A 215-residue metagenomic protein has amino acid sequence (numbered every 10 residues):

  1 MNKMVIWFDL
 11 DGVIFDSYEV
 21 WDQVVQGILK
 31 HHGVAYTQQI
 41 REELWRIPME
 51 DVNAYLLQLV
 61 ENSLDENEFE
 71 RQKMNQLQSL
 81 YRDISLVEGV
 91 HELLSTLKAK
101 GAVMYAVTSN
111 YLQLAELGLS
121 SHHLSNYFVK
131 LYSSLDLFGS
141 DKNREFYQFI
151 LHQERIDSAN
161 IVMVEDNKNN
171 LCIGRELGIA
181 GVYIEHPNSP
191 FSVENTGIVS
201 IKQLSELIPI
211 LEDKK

Functional and structural regions predicted by a protein language model:
M1-M4, K98, Y111-K215: Asp-based, Mg2+/Mn2+-dependent phosphohydrolase catalytic module
N2-H91, K100: N-terminal helical cap/lid subdomain that shapes the substrate entry/recognition surface in HAD-like hydrolases
I14, L86, M104-V107, M163-V164 (+1 more regions): Conserved SAM-binding loop
V20, E88, N110, E165-D166: Residue-level recognition of alpha-helix initiation/capping sites
A35, V103, A180: Residue-level detector of anion-binding/catalytic polar loops
L80-S85, S109, F138-S140: Short, flexible loop segments at the rims of nucleotide/cofactor-binding pockets, characterized by
D83, V103, E116: Short beta-strand-loop/turn "lid" adjacent to the catalytic site in phosphate-handling enzymes
L94: Class I S-adenosylmethionine-dependent transferase superfamily signal
